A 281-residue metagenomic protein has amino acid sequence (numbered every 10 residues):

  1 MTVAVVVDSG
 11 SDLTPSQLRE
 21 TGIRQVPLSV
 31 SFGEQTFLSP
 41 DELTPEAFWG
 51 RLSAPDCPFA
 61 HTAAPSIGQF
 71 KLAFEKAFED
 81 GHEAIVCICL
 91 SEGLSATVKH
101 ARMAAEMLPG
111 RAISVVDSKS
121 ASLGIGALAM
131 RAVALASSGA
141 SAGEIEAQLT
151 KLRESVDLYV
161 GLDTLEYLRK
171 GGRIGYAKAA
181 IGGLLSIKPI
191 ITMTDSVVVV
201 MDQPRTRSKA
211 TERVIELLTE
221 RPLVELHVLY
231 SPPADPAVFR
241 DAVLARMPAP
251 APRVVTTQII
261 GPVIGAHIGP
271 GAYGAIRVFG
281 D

Functional and structural regions predicted by a protein language model:
T2-V3, T62: A generic structural signal for short
A4, G10-R19, I23-R24, L28-S31 (+4 more regions): Mixed-charge interfacial surface used for oligomerization/domain docking and macromolecular partner engagement
T36-C87, S91-M107: Class I S-adenosyl-L-methionine
H82-V86, S114-K119: Short, flexible active-site-proximal loops enriched in glycine and acidic residues
